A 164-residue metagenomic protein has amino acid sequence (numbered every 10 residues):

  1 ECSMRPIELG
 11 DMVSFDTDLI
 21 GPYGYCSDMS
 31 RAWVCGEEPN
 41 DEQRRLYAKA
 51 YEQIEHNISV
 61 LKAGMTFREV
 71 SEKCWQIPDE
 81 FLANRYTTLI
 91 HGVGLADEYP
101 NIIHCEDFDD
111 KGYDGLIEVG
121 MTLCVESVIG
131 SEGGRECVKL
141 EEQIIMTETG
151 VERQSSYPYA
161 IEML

Functional and structural regions predicted by a protein language model:
E1-L164: Active-site neighborhoods and metal-handling regions in enzymes and metal-associated proteins
